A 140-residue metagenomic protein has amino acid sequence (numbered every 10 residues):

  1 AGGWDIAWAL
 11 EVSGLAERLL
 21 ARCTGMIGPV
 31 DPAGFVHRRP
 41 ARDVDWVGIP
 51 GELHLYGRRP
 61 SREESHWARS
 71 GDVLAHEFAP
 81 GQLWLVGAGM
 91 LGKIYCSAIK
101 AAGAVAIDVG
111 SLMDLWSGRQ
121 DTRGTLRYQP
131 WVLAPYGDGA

Functional and structural regions predicted by a protein language model:
A1-G2, D45-S70: Glycine-rich phosphate-binding "P-loop"
A1-R42: Electropositive, gly/pro-rich neighborhoods at or near active sites that engage anionic ligands
C23, Q82-L83: Structural motif
G25, D45-V47, I107: Hydrophobic/aromatic beta-strand patches that form the interior of the parallel beta-sheet core in alpha/beta enzyme
P29, I49, S111: Cofactor-binding loop segments of dinucleotide-utilizing enzymes, especially the Rossmann-like FAD- and NAD(P)+-binding
S65-E77, L91: A short, acidic, amphipathic alpha-helical segment used as a generic capping/interface helix at domain edges
G87, L91-A140: C-terminal functional extensions of proteins
